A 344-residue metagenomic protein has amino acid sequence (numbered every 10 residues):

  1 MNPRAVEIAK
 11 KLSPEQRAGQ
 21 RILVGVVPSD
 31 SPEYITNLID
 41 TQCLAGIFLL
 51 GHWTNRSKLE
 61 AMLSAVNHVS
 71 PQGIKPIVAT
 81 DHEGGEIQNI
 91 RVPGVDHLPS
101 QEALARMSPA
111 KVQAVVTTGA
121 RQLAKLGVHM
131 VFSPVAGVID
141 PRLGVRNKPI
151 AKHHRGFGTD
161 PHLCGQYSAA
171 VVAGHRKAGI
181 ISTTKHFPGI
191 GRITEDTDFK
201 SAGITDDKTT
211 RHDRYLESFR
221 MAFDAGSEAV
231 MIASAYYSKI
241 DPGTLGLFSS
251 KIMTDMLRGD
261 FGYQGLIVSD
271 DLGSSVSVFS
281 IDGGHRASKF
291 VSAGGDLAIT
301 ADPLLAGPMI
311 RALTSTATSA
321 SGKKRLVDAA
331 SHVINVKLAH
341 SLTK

Functional and structural regions predicted by a protein language model:
M1-G94: N-terminal hydrophobic targeting/anchoring segments and the immediately downstream early-domain regions of hydrolases
S13, S57-N67, H162-R325, N335: Second-shell residues forming the walls of enzyme active-site clefts
G19-V26, A45-L49, P76-H82, M130-P134 (+4 more regions): Hydrophobic faces of well-ordered beta-strands that scaffold small-molecule active sites in alpha/beta enzyme cores
Q20-S31, P99-A114, K200-D213, G273-I281: Active-site mouth loops of central-metabolism enzymes
V27-D40, K111-Q122, H212-F219, I281-K289: Short, acidic/polar
N67-D96, V116-R142, C164-G189: Glycine-rich, aromatic-flanked loop segments that form ligand/cofactor-binding clefts across common enzyme folds
R91-L104, G144-G156, D198-F199: Surface-exposed, active-site-proximal loop segments in enzymatic domains
S321-D328, L342-K344: Flexible, glycine/charged-enriched surface loops at secondary-structure junctions
